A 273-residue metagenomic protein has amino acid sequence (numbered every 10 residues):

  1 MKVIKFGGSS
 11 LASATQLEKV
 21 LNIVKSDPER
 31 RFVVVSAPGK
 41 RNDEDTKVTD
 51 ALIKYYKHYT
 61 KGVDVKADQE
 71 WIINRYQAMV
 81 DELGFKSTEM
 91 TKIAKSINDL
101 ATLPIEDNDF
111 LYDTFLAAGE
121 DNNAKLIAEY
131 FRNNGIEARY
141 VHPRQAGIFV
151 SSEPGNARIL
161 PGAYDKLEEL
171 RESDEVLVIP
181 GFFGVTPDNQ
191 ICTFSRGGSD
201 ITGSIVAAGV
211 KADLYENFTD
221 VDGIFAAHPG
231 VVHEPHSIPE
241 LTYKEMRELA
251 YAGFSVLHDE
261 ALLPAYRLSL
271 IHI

Functional and structural regions predicted by a protein language model:
M1-L262: Nucleotide/pyrophosphate-binding catalytic subdomain
L268: Short glycine/threonine-rich loop/turn motifs
I271-I273: Conserved small/polar residues in nucleotide/adenosyl-binding loops
